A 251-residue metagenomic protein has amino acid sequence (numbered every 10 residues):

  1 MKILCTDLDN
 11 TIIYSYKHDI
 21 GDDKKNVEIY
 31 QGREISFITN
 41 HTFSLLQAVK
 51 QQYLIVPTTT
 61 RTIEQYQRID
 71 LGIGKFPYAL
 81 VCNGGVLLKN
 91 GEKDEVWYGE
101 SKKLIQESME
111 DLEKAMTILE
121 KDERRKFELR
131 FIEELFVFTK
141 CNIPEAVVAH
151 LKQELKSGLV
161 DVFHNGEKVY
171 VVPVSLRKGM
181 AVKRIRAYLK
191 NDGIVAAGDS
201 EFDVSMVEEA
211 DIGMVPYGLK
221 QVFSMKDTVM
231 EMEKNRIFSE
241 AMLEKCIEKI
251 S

Functional and structural regions predicted by a protein language model:
M1-L4, L8-P57, Q67: Active-site neighborhood of HAD-like aspartate-dependent phosphohydrolases
I3, L54, Y78, G193-V195: Structural motif
S15-K17, Y66-I69, N90-G91, S205-M206 (+1 more regions): Short glycine-/acidic-enriched loop or helix-start segments at secondary-structure transitions that form or flank
I20-K24, I73-K75, G213: Glycine-rich, phosphate-binding/catalytic loops in enzymes
F37-E120: Active-site phosphate-binding/coordination module
E92-G99, R177-K178, I247-I250: Short, surface-exposed amphipathic charged segments that create phosphate/polyanion-binding patches used for binding
A115, E120-E209: Conserved acidic, metal-coordinating active-site core of Asp-based, Mg2+-dependent phosphoryl-transfer enzymes
V172, G179-S251: Mg2+-dependent phosphoryl-transfer enzymes with acidic/Ser/Thr/Gly-rich catalytic loops
